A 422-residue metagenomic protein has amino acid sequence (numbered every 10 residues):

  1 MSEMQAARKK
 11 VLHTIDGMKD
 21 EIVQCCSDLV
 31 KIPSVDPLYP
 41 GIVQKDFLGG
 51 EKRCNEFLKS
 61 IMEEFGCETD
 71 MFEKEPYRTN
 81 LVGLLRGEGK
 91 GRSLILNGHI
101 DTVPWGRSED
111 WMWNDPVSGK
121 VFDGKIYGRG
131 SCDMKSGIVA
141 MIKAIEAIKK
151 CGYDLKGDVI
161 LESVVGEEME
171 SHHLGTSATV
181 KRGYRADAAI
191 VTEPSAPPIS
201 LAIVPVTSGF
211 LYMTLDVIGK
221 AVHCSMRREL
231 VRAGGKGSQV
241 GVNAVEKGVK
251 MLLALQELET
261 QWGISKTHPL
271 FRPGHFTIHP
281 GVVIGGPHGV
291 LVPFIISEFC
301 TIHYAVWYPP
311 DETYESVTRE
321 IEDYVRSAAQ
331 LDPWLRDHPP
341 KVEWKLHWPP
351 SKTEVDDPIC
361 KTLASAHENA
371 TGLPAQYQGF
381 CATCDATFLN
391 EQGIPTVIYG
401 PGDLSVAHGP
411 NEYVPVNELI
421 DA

Functional and structural regions predicted by a protein language model:
M1-K10, T14-G17, K52-R53, E64 (+3 more regions): Metal-dependent amide/peptide-bond hydrolase catalytic core, centered on the "pita-bread" metallohydrolase fold
S2-I126, K150, D154-L155: Acidic/His- and Gly-rich active-site-bordering loop/insert found across diverse amide/peptide-bond hydrolases
L29, P33, E193, G248 (+1 more regions): Residue-level signal for inorganic ion chemistry
V35, E162-G166, V283, K345-H347: Short loop/turn motifs enriched for small/polar and acidic residues
N114, S208-F210, I295-F299: Short, solvent-exposed loop/turn segments at the edges of secondary structure
I126, S131, S136-E259, H408-D421: Fold-level recognition of mixed alpha/beta catalytic cores in primary-metabolism enzymes, strongest
